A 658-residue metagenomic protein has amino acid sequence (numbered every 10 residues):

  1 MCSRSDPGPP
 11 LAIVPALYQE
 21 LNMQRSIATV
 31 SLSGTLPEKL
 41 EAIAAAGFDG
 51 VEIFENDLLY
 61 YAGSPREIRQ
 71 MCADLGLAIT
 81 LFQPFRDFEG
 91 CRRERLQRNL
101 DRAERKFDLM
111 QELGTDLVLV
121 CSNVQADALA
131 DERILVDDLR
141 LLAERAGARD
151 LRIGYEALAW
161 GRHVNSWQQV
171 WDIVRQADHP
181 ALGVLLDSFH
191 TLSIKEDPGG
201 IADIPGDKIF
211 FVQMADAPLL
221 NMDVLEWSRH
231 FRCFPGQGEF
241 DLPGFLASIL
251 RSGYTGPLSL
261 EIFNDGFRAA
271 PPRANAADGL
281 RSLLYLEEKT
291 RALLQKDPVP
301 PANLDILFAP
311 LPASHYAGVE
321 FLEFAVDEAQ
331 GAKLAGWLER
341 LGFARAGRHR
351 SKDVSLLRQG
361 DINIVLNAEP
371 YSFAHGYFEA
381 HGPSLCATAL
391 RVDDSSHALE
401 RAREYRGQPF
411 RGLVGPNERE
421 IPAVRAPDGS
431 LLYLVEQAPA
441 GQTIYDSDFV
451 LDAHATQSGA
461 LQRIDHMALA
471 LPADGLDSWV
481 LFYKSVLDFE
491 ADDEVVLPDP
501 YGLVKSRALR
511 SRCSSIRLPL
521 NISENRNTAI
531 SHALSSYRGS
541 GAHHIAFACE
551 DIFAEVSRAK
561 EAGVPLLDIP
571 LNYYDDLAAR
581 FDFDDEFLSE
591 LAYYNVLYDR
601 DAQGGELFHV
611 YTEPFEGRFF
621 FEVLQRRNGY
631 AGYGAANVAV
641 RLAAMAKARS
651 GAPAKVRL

Functional and structural regions predicted by a protein language model:
I13-T115, H179, A277-P312: N-terminal pre-domain/capping segments
R25-T29, V51-I53, I79-P84, V118-V120 (+4 more regions): Hydrophobic faces of well-ordered beta-strands that scaffold small-molecule active sites in alpha/beta enzyme cores
V30-P37, F54-P65, D87-Q97, Q125-A130 (+4 more regions): Acidic-and-aromatic substrate-binding clefts and catalytic sites of carbohydrate-active enzymes
L36, A45, A274, V299-G347 (+3 more regions): Glyoxalase I/VOC metalloenzyme domain signal
I43, V51, C72, M110 (+7 more regions): Conserved, mostly hydrophobic/aromatic
G50-V51, L141-E239: Acidic/histidine-rich catalytic cores of soluble enzymes
R69-Q70, D101-A103, D127-L129, R133 (+5 more regions): Extended, hydrophobic interaction surfaces within ordered domains
E89-V184, A274, D278, E287-T290 (+2 more regions): Active-site acidic/histidine proton-transfer and metal-coordination neighborhood in alpha/beta enzyme cores
